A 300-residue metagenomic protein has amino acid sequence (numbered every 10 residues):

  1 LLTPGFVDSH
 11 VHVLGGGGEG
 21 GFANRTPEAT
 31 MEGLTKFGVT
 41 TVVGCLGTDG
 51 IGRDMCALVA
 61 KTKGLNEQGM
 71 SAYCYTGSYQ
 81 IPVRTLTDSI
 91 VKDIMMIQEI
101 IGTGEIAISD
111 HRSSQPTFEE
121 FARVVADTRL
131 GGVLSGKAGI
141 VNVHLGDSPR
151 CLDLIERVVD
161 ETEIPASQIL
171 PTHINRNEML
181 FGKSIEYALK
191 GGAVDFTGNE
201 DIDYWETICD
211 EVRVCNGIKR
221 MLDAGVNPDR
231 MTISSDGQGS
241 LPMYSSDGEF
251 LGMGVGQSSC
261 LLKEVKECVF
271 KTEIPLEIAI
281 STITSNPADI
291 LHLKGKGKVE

Functional and structural regions predicted by a protein language model:
L1, M31, S89-I94, C215-N227: Short amphipathic alpha-helices and their capping/turn segments at secondary-structure boundaries
L2-A60: Metal-associated gating/positioning segment near the N- to mid-region
H10, G38, L65, H144 (+4 more regions): Divalent metal-coordination and catalytic microenvironments
L34, L65, S184-Y187, M221 (+1 more regions): Generic structural signal for hydrophobic
L46-S184: Histidine/acidic-residue-rich, glycine-tolerant segments that coordinate divalent metal ions
D127-P242, F250-L251: Active-site core of metal-dependent hydrolases
D223-E300: His/Asp/Glu-enriched, well-ordered alpha-helical/loop segment that forms or immediately abuts the divalent-metal
